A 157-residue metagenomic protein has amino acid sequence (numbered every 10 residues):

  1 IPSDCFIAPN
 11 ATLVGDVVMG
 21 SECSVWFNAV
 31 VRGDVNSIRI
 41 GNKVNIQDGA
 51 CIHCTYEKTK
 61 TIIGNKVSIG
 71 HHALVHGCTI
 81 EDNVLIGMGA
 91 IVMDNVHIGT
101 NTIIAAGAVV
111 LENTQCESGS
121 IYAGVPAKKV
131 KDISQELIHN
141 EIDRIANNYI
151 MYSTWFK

Functional and structural regions predicted by a protein language model:
I1, D34-C51, T55, T59-I63 (+2 more regions): Glycine-rich hexapeptide-repeat left-handed beta-helix
I1-S24, N28-V30, N148-I150, W155: Extended, small-residue-rich solenoid/repeat segments and analogous flexible loops that form exposed scaffolds
